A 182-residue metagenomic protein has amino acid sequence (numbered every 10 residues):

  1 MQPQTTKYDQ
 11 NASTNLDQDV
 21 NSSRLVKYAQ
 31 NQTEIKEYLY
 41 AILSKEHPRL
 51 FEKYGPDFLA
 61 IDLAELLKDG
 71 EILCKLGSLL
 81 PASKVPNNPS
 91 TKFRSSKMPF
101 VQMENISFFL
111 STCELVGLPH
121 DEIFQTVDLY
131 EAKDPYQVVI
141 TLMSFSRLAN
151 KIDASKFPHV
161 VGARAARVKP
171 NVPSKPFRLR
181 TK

Functional and structural regions predicted by a protein language model:
M1-K182: Alpha-helical coiled-coil scaffolding segments
